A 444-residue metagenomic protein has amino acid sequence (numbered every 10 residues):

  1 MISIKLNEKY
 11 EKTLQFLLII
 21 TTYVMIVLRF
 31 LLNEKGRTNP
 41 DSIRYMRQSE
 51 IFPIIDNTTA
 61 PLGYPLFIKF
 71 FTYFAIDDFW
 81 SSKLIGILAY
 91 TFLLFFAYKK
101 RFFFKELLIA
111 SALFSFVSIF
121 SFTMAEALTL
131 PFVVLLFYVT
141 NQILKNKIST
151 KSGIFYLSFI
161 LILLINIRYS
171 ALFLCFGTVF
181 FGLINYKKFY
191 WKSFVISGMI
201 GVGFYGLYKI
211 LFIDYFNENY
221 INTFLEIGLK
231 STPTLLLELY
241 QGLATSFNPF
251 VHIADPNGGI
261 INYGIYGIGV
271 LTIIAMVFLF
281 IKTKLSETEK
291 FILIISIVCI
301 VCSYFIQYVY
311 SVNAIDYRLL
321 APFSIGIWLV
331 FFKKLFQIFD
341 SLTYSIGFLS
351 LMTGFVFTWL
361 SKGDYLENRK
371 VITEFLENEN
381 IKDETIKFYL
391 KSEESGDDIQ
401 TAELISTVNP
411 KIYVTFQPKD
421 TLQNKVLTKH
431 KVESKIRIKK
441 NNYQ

Functional and structural regions predicted by a protein language model:
L18-I19, K151-F155, F159, M199 (+2 more regions): Signature aromatic-anchored transmembrane alpha helix within multi-pass, membrane-resident enzymes that catalyze glycan
L32-R47, D56-F67, Y365-N368: Extracytoplasmic catalytic/substrate-binding loops of multi-pass membrane glycan-assembly enzymes
M46-E50, L349-N442: Membrane-embedded, lumen/periplasm-facing catalytic core of multi-pass transferases that use lipid-linked donors
Q48-W80, L84: Short hydrophobic/aromatic helix or loop-helix immediately within or flanking a transmembrane segment in polytopic
L94, H252-K290, V301, I327: Hydrophobic, aromatic-rich transmembrane alpha-helices and their immediate juxtamembrane boundary segments
F116-V117, S152-Y169, C175-F180, G201-G203: Membrane-interface alpha helices of multi-pass inner-membrane proteins
S121-T129, D316: Short acidic/glycine- and proline-prone juxtamembrane loop motifs at membrane-interface regions of multi-pass membrane
Y190-I274: Membrane-lumen/periplasm interface segments of specific transmembrane helices in polyprenyl phosphate-linked
